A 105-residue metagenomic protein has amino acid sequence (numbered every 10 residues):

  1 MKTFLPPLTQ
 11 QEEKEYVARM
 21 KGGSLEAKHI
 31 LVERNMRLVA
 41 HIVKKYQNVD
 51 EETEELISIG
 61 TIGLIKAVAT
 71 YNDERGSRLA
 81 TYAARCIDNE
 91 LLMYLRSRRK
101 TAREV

Functional and structural regions predicted by a protein language model:
M1-T101: Alpha-helical promoter-recognition and RNA polymerase-docking modules of transcription initiation factors, dominated by
E104-V105: Substrate-binding beta-hairpin/strand module that engages nucleic acids
